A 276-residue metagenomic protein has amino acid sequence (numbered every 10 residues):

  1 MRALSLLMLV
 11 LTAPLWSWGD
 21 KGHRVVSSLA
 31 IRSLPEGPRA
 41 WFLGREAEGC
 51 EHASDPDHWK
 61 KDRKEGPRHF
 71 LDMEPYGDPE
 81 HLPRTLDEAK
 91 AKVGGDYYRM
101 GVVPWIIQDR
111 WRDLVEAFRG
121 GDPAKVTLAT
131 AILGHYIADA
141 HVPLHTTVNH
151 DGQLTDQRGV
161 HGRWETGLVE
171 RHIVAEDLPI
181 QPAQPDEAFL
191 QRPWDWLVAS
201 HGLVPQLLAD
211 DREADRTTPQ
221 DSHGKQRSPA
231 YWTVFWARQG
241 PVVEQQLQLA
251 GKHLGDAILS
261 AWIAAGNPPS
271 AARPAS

Functional and structural regions predicted by a protein language model:
A3-T12: Sec-dependent N-terminal signal peptides
L15-L128, I132, P143-S276: N-terminal, motif-rich segments that launch catalysis or mediate targeting to/interaction with membranes, typified by
G134-A138: Functional cores that coordinate and move charged inorganic groups
